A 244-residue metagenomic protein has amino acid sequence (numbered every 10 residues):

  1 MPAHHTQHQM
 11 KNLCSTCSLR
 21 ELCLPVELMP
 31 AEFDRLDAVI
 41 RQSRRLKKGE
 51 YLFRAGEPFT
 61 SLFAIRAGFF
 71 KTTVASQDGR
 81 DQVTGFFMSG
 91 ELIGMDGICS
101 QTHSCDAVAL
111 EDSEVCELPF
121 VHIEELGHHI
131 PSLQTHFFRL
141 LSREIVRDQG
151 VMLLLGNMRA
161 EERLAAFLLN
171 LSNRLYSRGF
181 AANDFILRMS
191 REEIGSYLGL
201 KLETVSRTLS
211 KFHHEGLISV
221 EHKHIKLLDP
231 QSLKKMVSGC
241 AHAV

Functional and structural regions predicted by a protein language model:
M1-K48, L92-I93, G97-I98: Cyclic nucleotide-binding regulatory module and flanking cytosolic helices
S43, L62, F86, E117 (+2 more regions): Short aromatic/basic micro-patch
G49, T60-T73, S89-G90: Glycine- and acidic-residue-biased ligand/ion/polar-headgroup-sensing regions
L52-E57: Short phosphate-coordinating micro-motif centered on Lys-Gly-acidic
F70-Q82: A short beta-strand-loop-beta hairpin characteristic of the jelly-roll/cupin
V83-V146, G150: Cyclic-nucleotide recognition modules
H128-K201: Polybasic "coupling" helices that flank or enter modular domains
N173-V244: Phosphate-/nucleic-acid-contacting segments
